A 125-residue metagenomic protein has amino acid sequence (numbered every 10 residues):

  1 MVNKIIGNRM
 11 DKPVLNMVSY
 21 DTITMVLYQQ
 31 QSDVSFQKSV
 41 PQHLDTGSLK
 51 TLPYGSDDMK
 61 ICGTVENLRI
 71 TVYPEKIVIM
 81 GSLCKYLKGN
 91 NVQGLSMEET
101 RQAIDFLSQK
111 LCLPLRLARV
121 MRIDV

Functional and structural regions predicted by a protein language model:
M1-V125: Structured, helix-rich domain cores that form ligand/interaction pockets
